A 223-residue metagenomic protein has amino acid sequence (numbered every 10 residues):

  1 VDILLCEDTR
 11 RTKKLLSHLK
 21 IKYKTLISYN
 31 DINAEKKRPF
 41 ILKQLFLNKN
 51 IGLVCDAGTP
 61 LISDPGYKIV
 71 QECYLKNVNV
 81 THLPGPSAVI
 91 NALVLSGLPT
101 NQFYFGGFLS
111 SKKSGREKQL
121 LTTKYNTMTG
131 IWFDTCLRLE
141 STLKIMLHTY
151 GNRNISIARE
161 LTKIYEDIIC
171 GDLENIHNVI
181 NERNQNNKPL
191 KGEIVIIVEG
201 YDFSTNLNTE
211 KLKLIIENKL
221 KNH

Functional and structural regions predicted by a protein language model:
V1-T81: Class I S-adenosyl-L-methionine
T9-R10, L26-A34, P86-S87, G107-K112 (+1 more regions): Short, acidic/turn-prone active-site loops that include or flank metal/cofactor- and phosphate-binding residues
R11-L15, L61, I90-A92, S141-I145: Phosphate- and divalent-cation-binding pockets in alpha/beta enzyme and binding domains that engage nucleotide-derived
I21-Y23, K43-L45, I69-E72, S96-N101 (+3 more regions): Short, hinge-like loop/turn segments at secondary-structure boundaries
Y23-N30, V80-T81, T100-G107, N152-A158: Short hydrophobic/aromatic-enriched beta-strand-loop microsegments
R38-L47, T122, I180-Q185: Short amphipathic alpha-helix with an adjacent loop that forms part of the alpha/beta core around
K49-N50, T129, F133-H223: A contiguous loop/helix-start segment that scaffolds small-molecule binding in enzyme catalytic cores
K68-N126: Class I SAM-dependent methyltransferase SAM-binding "motif I" and its flanking Rossmann-like core
